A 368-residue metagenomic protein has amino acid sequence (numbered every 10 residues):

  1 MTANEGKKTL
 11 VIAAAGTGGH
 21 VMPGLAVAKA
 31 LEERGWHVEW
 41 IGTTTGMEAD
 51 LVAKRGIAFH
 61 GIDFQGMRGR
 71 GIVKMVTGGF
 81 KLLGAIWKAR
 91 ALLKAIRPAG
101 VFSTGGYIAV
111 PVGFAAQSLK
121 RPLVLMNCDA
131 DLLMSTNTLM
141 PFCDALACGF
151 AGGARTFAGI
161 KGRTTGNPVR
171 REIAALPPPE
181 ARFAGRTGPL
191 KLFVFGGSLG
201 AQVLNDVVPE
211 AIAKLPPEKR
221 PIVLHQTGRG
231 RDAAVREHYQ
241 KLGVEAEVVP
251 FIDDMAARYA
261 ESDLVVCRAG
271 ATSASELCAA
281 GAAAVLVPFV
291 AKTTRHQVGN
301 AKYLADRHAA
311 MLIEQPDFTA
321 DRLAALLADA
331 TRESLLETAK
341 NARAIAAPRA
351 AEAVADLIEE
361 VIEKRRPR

Functional and structural regions predicted by a protein language model:
K7-A15, E32-G84, R229-R231, E314-P316: Conserved nucleotide-sugar phosphate-binding/catalytic loop shared by glycosyltransferases and other
H20-L31: Short amphipathic alpha-helix
H37, M47, A58, Q117-P179: Active-site-proximal region of nucleotide-activated glycan assembly enzymes, centered on histidine/acidic-rich loops
G46, L51, R55, P178-V265 (+2 more regions): Donor-nucleotide binding loops and adjacent catalytic segments primarily of GT-B fold Leloir glycosyltransferases
R90-V101, A109-V124, N137-F142: Glycosyltransferases and closely related glycan-assembly transferases that use nucleotide-activated donors
P98-G100, A260-S275, A282-A283: Acidic donor-binding loop of glycosyltransferase active sites
S334-P348: A short, well-ordered alpha-helix in the C-terminal region of glycosyltransferases
P348-R368: C-terminal alpha-helical cap of glycosyltransferases
